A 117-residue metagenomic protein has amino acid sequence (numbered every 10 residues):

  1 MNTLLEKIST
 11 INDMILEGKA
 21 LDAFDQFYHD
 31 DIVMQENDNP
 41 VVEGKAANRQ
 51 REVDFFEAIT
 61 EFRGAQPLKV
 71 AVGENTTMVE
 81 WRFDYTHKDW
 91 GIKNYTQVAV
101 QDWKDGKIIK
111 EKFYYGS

Functional and structural regions predicted by a protein language model:
M1-D30: Short acidic-aromatic low-complexity motifs
L4-K7, A20, N48, T77 (+1 more regions): Alpha-helical structural motif
M14, D38-V41: Short histidine/acidic/glycine/proline-rich micro-motifs that form metal- and phosphate-coordinating active-site loops
Q35, Q50-S117: A beta-strand edge to alpha-helix "cap/lid" segment located at domain peripheries
V41-V42, A71: Hydrophobic beta-strand core residues of beta-sandwich domains
